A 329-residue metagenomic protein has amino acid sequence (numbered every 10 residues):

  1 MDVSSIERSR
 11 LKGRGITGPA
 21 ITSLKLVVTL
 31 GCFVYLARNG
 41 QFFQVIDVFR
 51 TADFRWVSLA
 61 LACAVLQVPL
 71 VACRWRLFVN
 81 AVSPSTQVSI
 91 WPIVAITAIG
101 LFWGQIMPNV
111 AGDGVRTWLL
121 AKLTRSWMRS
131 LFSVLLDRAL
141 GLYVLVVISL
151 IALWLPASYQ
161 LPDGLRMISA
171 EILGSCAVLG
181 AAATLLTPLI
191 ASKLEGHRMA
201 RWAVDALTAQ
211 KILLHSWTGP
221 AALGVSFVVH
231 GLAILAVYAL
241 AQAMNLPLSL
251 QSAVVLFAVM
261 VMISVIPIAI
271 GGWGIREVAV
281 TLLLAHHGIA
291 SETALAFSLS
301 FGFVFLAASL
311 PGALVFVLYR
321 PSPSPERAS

Functional and structural regions predicted by a protein language model:
M1-A98, L155-V265, S291-L299, F303-S329: Predominantly cytoplasmic-facing regulatory/coupling regions of multi-pass membrane proteins
P69-W75, M107-T117, Q251, V265-V280: Transmembrane helix boundary and interhelical junction motifs in multipass membrane proteins
N80-V82, R116-T124, L284-H286: Helix-loop junctions at the membrane interface of multi-pass solute transporters
I90-K122, W127, S264-I270: Hydrophobic alpha-helical transmembrane segments of multi-pass membrane transport proteins
I90-P92, G112-D113, T124-A139, I289-S300: Membrane-interface alpha-helices at helix entry/exit sites of multi-pass transporters
A95-G104, P108, F132-V144, V225 (+1 more regions): Alpha-helical transmembrane segments of multi-pass membrane proteins
I148-Y159, H286: Transmembrane alpha-helix termini and helix-breaking/packing motifs in multi-pass membrane transporters
I268-G271, V278-G302: Hydrophobic alpha-helical transmembrane segments in multi-pass integral membrane proteins
